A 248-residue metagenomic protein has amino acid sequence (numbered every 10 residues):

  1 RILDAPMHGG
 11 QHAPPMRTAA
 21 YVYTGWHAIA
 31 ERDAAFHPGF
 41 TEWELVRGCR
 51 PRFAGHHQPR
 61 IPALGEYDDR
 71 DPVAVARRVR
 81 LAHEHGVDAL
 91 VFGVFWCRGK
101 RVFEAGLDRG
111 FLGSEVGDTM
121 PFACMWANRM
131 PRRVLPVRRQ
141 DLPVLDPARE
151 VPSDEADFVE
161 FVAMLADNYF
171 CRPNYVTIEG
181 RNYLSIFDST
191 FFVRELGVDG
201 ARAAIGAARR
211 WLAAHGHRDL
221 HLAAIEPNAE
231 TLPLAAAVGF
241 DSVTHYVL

Functional and structural regions predicted by a protein language model:
R1-L248: Glycan-processing catalytic domains of CAZymes
